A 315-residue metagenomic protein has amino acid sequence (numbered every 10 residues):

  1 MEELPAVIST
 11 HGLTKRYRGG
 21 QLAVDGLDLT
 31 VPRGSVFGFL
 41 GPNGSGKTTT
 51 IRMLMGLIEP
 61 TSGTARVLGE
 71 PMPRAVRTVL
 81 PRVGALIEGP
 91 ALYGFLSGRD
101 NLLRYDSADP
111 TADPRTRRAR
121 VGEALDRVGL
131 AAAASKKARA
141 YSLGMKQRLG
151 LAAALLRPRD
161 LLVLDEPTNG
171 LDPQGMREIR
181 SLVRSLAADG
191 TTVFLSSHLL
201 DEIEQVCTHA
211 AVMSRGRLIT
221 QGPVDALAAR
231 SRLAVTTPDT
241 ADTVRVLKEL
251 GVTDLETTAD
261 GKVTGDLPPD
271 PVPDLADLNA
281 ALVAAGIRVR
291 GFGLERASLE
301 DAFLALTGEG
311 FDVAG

Functional and structural regions predicted by a protein language model:
E2-L4, D270-G315: C-terminal coupling/interaction segments
E3-T10, K15-S214, T220: ABC transporter nucleotide-binding domains
H11, T236, T258, G293-E295: Solvent-exposed beta-strand sheet faces enriched in polar/charged residues
R74, Y93, D201, A241-D242 (+2 more regions): Short alpha-helical
L102, D242-T243, L278, L299: Generic structural signal for hydrophobic residues
T111-A112, L130, V252, I287 (+1 more regions): Helix N-cap/coil-helix junction residues
L143, E204, G265, L299-D301: Short secondary-structure boundary/hinge segments and terminal tails
I179-P268: ABC transporter nucleotide-binding domain
